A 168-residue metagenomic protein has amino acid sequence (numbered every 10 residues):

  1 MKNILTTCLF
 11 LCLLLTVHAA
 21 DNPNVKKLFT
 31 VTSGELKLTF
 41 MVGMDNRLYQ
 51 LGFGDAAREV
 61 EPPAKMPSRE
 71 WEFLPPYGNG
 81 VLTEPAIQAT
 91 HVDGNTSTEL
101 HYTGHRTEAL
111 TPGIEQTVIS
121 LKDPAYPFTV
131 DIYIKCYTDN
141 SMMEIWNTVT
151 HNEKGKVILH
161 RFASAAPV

Functional and structural regions predicted by a protein language model:
K2-C8: Sec-dependent signal peptide recognition, specifically the positively charged N-region followed immediately by
F10-H18: Hydrophobic h-region of N-terminal signal peptides that target proteins for export in Gram-negative bacteria
D21-V168: N-terminal accessory beta-strand-rich subdomains and adjacent acidic, glycine-rich linkers that precede catalytic cores
